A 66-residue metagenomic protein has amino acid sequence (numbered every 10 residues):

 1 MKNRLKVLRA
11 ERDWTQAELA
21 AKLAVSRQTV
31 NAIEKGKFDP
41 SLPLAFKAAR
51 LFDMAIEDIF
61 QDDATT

Functional and structural regions predicted by a protein language model:
N3-K22: Short basic helix-loop element that most often maps to the first helix and adjoining turn of HTH DNA-binding modules
E18, T29, D58: Residues in the helix-turn-helix
K22, L51-F52: Residue cluster at the C-terminal edge of the helix-turn-helix DNA-binding motif
V25-F38: Recognition helix of helix-turn-helix/homeodomain-like DNA-binding domains that insert into the DNA major groove
L42-A45: Long, hydrophobic alpha-helical segments
R50, F60-T66: Short, charged recognition helix plus adjacent turn of helix-turn-helix-like nucleic-acid-binding domains
